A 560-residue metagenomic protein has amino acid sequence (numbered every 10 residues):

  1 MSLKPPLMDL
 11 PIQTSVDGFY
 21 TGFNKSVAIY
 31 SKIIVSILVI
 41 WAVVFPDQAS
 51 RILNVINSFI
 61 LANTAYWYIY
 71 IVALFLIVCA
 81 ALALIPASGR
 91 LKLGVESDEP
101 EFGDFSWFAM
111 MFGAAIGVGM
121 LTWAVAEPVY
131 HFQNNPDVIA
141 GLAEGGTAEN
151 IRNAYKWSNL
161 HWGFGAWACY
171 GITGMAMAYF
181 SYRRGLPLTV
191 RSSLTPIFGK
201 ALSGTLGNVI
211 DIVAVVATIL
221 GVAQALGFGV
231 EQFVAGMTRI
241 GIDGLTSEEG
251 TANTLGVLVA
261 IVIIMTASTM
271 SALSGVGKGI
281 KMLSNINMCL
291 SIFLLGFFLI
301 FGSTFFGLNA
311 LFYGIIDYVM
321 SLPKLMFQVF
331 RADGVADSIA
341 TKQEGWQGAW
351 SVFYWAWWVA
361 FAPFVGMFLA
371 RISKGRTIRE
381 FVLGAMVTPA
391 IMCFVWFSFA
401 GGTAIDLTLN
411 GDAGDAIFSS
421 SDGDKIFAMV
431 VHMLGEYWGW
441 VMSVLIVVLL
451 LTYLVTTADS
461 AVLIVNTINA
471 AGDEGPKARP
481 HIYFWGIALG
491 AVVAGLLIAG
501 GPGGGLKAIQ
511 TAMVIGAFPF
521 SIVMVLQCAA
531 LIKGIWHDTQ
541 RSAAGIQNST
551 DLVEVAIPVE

Functional and structural regions predicted by a protein language model:
M1-K25, P86-G94, G384-A385, F397-V444 (+3 more regions): Terminal cytosolic tails of multi-pass membrane transporters, especially the segment immediately following the final
S2-A148, L273, G296, A529-I535 (+3 more regions): N-terminal alpha-helical transmembrane segments of multi-pass membrane transport and channel/translocase proteins
K4, Y30-V44, I69-I77, L245-S274 (+4 more regions): Transmembrane alpha-helical segments of multi-pass small-molecule transport proteins
L10-F23, P46-N63, P86-G103, W123-V213 (+5 more regions): Inter-helical loop and helix-membrane interface segments of multi-pass membrane transporters/permeases
S26-V35, L61-L76, R152-Y182, G439-S443 (+1 more regions): Extracellular loop-to-transmembrane helix junctions
I34, W67-L84, S291-G302, M392-T403 (+3 more regions): Hydrophobic alpha-helical segments of multi-pass membrane transport proteins
F75-R90, G163-T189, I264-V276, W357-I378 (+1 more regions): Transmembrane alpha-helical segments in integral membrane proteins
I212-R376, E380-L383, T388-V444, L449 (+1 more regions): Membrane-embedded translocation segments of transport machinery
